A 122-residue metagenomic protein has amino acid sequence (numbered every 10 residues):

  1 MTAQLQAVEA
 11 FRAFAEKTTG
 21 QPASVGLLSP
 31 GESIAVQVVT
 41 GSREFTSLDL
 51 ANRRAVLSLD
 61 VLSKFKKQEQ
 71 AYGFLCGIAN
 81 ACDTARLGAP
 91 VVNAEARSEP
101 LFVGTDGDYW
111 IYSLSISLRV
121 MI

Functional and structural regions predicted by a protein language model:
M1-L27, T40-I122: Charged, amphipathic alpha-helical segments and their flanking helix caps
G31-G41: A short, hydrophobic beta-strand-centered structural micro-motif
